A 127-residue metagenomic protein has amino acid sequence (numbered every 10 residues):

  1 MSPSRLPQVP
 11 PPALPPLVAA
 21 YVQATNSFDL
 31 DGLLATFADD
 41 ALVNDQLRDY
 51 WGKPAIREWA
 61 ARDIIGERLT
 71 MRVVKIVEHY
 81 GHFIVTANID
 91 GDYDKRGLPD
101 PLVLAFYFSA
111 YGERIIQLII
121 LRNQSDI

Functional and structural regions predicted by a protein language model:
M1-D31, A35, I127: Short, low-complexity N-terminal intrinsically disordered segments enriched in polar/charged residues
M1-L6, A24, V43-P54, V103-F106: Charged, low-complexity, helix/coiled-coil-prone segments
S2-Q8, E58-I127: A beta-strand edge to alpha-helix "cap/lid" segment located at domain peripheries
P15, A19, P54-R57, I84: Generic alpha-helical structural signal
Q23-A24, D40, W59, T86: Residues within well-formed alpha-helices
L30-L34, D39-H79: A solvent-exposed, acidic/Ser-Thr-rich amphipathic alpha-helical stretch
